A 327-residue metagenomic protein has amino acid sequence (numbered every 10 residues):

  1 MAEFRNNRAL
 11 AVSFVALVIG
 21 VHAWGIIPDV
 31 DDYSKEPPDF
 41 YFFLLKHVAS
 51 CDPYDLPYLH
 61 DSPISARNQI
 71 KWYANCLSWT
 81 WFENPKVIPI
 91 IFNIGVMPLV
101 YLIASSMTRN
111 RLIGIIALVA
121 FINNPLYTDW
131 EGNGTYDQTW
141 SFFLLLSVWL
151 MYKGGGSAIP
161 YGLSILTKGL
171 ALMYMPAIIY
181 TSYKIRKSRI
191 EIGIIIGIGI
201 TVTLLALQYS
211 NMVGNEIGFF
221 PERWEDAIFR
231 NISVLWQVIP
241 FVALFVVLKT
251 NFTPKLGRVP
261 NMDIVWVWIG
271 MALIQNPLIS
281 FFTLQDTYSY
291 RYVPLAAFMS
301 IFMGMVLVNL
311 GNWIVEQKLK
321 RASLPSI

Functional and structural regions predicted by a protein language model:
M1-F4, M173-I200: Perimembrane helix-loop-helix junctions
V18, I116-I122, Y161, I165: Short helix- or helix-capping micro-motifs that position conserved polar/aromatic residues at function-defining sites
K46, D55-E83, I90-I91, S164: Short hydrophobic/aromatic helix or loop-helix immediately within or flanking a transmembrane segment in polytopic
V100-N124, S141-F142, G156: Transmembrane-helix signature of polytopic, membrane-embedded enzymes that assemble or transfer cell-envelope glycans
S105-L112, R186-I194, V246-G270, T283-L284 (+2 more regions): Membrane-interface helix-loop-helix junctions at transmembrane boundaries of multi-pass membrane enzymes, predominantly
D129-T139: Short acidic/glycine- and proline-prone juxtamembrane loop motifs at membrane-interface regions of multi-pass membrane
T139-G156, F298-F302: Specific aromatic-rich, kink-prone transmembrane helix
G155-G169, Y174-I178: Membrane-interface alpha helices of multi-pass inner-membrane proteins
